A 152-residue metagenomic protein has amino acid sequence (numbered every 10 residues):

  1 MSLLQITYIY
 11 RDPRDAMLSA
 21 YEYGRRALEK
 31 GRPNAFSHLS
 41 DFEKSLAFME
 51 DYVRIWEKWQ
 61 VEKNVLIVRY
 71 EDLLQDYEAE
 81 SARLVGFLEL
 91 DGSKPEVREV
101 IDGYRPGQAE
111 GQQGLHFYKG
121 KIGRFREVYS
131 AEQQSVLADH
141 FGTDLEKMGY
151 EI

Functional and structural regions predicted by a protein language model:
M1-D102, P106-H116: PAPS-dependent sulfotransferase catalytic domain
R14, A20, L88, V136-G149: Non-catalytic cap/lid and distal C-terminal segments of serine-dependent acyl enzymes
S19, V61, Q75, K119 (+3 more regions): Generic structural "secondary-structure junction" signal
R98-G142: PAPS-dependent sulfotransferase catalytic core
Q112, K147, I152: Positively charged interface segments
